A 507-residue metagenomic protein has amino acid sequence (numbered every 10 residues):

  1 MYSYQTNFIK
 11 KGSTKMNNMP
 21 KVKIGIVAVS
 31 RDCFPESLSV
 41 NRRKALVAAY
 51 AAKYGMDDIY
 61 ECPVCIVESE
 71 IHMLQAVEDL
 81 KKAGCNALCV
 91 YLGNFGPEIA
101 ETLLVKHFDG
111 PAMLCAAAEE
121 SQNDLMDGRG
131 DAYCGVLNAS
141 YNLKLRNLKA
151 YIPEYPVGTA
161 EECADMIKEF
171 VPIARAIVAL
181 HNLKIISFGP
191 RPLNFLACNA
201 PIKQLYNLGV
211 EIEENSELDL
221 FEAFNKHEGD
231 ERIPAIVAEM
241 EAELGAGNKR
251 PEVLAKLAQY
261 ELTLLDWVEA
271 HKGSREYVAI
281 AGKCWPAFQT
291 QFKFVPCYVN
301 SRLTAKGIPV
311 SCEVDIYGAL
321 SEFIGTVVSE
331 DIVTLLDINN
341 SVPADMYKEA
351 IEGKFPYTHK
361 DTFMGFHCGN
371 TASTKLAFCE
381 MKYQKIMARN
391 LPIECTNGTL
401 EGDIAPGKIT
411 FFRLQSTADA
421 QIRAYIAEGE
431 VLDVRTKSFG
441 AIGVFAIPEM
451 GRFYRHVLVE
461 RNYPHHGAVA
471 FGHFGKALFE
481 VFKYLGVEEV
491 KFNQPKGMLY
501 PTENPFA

Functional and structural regions predicted by a protein language model:
M1-K15: Short, Lys/Arg-enriched N-terminal segments with co-localized hydrophobic residues within the first ~10-30 amino acids
M16-A52: N-terminal basic/disordered segments at the start of proteins
N17, K21-I24, D57, A116 (+2 more regions): Cap/lid and interdomain-hinge subdomains that line or gate substrate/regulatory clefts in soluble alpha/beta enzymes
H72-C85, T102-L104, T263-G273: Short, well-structured alpha-helical segments in soluble
C85-N94, M113-C115, Y277-G282: Periplasmic-binding protein-like
V237-V328: Long, internal scaffold/assembly segments composed of regular secondary structure
T304-T436: C-terminal catalytic subdomain
K385-A507: Extended hydrophobic packing segments that form well-structured cores
